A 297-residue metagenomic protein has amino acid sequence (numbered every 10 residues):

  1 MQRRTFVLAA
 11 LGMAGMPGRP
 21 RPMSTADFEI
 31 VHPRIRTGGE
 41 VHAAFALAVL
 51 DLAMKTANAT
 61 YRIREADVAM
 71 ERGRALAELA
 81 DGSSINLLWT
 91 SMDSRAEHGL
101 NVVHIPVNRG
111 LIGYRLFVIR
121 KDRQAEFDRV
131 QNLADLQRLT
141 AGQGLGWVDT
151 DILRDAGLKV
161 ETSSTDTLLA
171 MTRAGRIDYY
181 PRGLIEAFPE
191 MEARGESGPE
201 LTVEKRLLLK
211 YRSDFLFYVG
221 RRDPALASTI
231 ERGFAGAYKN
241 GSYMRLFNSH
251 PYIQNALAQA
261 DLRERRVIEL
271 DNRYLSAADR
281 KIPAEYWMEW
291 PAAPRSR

Functional and structural regions predicted by a protein language model:
T5-P22: N-terminal export signals
S24-G99, I230: Extracytoplasmic small-molecule ligand-binding "clamshell" domains of the periplasmic binding protein/Venus flytrap
H32-R34, A43, G110-L116, G195-E231 (+1 more regions): Periplasmic-binding protein-like
T37-K55, F117-G157, L168-L169, I185: Bilobed "Venus flytrap"/periplasmic-binding protein-like clamshell domains and structurally analogous long
L47, D51-A57, K121-Q124, Q137 (+1 more regions): Extended ligand-binding regions for polar small-molecule ligands
V68-L136: Acidic, polar ligand-binding/catalytic clefts
E78-A80, L87-G99, Y180-E200: A ligand-binding cleft/hinge motif common to bilobed small-molecule-binding domains
K239-R297: An extracytoplasmic/periplasmic, membrane-proximal ligand-sensing/linker region
